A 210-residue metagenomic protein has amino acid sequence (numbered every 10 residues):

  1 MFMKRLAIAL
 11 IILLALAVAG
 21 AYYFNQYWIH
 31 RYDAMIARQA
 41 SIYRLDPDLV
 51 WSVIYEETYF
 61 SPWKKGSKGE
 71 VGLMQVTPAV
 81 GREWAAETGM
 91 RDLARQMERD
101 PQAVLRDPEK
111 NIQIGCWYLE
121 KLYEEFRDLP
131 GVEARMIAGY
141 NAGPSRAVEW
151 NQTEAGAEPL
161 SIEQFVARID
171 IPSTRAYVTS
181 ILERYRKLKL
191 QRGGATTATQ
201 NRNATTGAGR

Functional and structural regions predicted by a protein language model:
M1-V18: N-terminal Sec-pathway targeting helices
L16-W63, S67, A85, E109-I112 (+1 more regions): Export/targeting segments at the very N-terminus of extracytoplasmic proteins
Y22-N25, R38-Q39, P62-V71, M97-E109 (+4 more regions): Second-shell loop/turn segments in exported
D33, A37, P47-W51, L73 (+8 more regions): Extracytoplasmic/secreted envelope proteins and their assembly/folding machinery, especially bacterial periplasmic
L49-W51, L93, F126-A138, S161 (+1 more regions): Surface-exposed patches in mature extracellular/periplasmic domains of secreted proteins
Y55-V80, G143, Y185: Cell-wall polysaccharide-cleaving catalytic domain and substrate-binding groove, primarily in peptidoglycan/chitin
K68-Q96, I114-Y118, L160: Substrate-binding/active-site groove segments that recognize and process beta-1,4-linked N-acetyl-hexosamine
A134-G194: Catalytic and substrate-binding regions of cell-wall glycan-acting enzymes that process beta-1,4-linked
